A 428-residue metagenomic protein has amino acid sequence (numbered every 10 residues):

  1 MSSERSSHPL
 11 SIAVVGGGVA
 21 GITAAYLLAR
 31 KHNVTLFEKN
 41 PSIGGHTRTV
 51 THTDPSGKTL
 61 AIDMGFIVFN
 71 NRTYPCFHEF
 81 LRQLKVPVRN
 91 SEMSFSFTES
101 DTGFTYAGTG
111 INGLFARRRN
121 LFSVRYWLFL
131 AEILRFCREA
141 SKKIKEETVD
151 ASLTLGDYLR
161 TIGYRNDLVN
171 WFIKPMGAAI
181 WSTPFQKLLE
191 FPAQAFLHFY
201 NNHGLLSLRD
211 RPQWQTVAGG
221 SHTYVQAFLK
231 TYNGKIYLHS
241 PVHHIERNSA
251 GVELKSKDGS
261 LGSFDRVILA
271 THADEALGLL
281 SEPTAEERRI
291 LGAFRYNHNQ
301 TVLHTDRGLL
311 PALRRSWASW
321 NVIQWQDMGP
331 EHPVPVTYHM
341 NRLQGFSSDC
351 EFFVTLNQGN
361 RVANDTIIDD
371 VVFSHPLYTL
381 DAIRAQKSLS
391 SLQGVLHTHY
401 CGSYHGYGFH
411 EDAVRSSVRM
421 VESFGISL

Functional and structural regions predicted by a protein language model:
M1-I12, R30-K31, H52, A385-K387: Extreme N-terminal leader/targeting segments of oxidoreductases
R5-H8, S240-H375: Mid-domain catalytic core of redox enzymes that form a hydrophobic substrate pocket/lid adjacent to a catalytic redox
P9-L36: N-terminal Rossmann-like FAD-binding beta1-loop-alpha1 element of flavoenzymes
A29-T53: Glycine-rich FAD pyrophosphate-binding loop
T49-F77: N-terminal glycine-rich dinucleotide-binding loop that anchors FAD/FMN and/or NAD(P) in oxidoreductases
N71-E190, L197-H198: Mobile amphipathic helical/loop "lid" adjacent to a hydrophobic cofactor/ligand pocket
A107-G110, P330-L428: Conserved flavin/dinucleotide-binding core of flavoenzymes
F196-K257, G262-D265: Helical element adjacent to the flavin cofactor pocket in flavoenzyme catalytic cores
